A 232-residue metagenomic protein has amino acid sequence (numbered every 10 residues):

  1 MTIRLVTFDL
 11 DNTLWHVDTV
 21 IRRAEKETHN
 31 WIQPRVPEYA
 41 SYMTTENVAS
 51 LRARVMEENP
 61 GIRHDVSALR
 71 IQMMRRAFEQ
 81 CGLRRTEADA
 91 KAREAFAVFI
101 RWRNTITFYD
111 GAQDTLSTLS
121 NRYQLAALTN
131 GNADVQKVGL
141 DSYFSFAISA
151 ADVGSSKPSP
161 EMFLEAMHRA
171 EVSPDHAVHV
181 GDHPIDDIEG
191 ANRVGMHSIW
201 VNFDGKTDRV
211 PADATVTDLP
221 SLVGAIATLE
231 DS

Functional and structural regions predicted by a protein language model:
M1-V6, V17-D18, P34, S41 (+2 more regions): Asp-based, Mg2+/Mn2+-dependent phosphohydrolase catalytic module
T2-D110: N-terminal helical cap/lid subdomain that shapes the substrate entry/recognition surface in HAD-like hydrolases
